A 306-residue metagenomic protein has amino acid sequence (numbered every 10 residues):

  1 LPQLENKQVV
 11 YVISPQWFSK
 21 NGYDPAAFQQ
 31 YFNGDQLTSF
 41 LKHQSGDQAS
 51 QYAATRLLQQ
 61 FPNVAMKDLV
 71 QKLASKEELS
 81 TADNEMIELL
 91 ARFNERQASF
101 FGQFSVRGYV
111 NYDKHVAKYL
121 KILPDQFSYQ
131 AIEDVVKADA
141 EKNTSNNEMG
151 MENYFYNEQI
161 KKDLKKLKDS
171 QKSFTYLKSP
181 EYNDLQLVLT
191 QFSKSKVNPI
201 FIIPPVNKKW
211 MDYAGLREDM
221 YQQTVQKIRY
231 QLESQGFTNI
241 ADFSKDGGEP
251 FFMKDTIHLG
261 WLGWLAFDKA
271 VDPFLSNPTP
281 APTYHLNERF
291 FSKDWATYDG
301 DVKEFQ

Functional and structural regions predicted by a protein language model:
L1, D219-M220, Q226-Q306: C-terminal regions of proteins
L1-Q51: Membrane-embedded segments
P2, K7-S14, L58-E78, K245-W264: A broadly tuned preference for mixed-charge, low-complexity surface segments
V12-Q16, Y154-D163, I202-N207, F243-D246: Short loop/turn segments at strand-loop or loop-helix junctions that form parts of catalytic or ligand-binding pockets
K20-A26, M211-G215, F252-K254: A short acidic (Asp/Glu
T38-Q186, S193, E288-Q306: Secreted/periplasmic serine-hydrolase-like ester/acetyl group-modifying domain
S170, L177-F251: Extended hydrophobic/aromatic segments used for targeting, binding, or gating
